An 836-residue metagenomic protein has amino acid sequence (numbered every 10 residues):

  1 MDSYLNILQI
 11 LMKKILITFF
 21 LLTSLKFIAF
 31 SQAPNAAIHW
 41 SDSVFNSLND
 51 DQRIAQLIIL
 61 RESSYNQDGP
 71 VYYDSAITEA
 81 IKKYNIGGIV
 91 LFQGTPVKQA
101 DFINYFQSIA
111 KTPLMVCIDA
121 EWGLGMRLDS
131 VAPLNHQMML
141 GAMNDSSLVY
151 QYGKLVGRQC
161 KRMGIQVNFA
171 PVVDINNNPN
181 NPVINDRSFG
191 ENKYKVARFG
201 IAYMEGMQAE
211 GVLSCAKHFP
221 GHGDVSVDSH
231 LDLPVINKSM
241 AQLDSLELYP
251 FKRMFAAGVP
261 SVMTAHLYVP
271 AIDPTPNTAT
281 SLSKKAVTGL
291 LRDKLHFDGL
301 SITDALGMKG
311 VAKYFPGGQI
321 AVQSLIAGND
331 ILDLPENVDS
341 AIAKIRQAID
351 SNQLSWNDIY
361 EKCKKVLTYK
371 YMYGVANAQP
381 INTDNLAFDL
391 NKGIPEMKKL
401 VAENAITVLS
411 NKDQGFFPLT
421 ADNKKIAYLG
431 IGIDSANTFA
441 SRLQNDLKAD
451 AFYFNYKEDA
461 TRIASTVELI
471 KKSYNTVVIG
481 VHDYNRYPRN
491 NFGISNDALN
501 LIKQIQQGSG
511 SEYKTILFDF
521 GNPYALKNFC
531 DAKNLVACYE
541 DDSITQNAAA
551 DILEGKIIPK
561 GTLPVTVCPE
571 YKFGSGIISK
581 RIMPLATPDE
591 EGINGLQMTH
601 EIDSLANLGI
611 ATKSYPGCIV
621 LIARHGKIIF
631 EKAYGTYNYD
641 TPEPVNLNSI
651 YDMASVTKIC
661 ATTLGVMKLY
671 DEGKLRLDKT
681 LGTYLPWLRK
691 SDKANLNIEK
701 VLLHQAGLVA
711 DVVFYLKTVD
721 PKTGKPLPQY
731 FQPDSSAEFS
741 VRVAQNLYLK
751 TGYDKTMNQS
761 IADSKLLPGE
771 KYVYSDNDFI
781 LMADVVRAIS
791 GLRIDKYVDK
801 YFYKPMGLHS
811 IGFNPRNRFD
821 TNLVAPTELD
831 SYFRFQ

Functional and structural regions predicted by a protein language model:
M1-P34: Bacterial Sec-dependent N-terminal signal peptides
Q32-E79, D293, F315-N594: Preference for extracellular/luminal or secreted protein segments
N49, I89, Q99-L114, L124-M126 (+2 more regions): Second-shell residues forming the walls of enzyme active-site clefts
A55, I77-P96, P179-N180, F255-T278 (+1 more regions): Short acidic, glycine-rich surface-loop motifs adjacent to enzyme active sites
P96-P113, N144-G164, L354, I359 (+4 more regions): Active-site-adjacent structural elements in enzyme catalytic domains
E591-M653, K674-R676: Short, conserved catalytic-motif segment at the N-terminal edge
K693-Q836: Short, surface-exposed loop or secondary-structure junction motifs that flank catalytic or metal-binding residues
